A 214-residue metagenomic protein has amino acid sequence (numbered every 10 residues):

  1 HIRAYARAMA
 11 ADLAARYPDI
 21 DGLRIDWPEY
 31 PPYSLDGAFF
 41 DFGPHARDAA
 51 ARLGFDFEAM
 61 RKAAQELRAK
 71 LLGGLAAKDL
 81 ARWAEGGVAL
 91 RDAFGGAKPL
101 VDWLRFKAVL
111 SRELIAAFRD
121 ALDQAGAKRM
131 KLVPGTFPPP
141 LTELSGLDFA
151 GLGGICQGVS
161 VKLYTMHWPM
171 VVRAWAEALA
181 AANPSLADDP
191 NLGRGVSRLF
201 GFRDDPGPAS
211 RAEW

Functional and structural regions predicted by a protein language model:
H1-A127, K131, P138-I155, K162-W214: Polysaccharide-binding and catalytic clefts of secreted carbohydrate-active enzymes
